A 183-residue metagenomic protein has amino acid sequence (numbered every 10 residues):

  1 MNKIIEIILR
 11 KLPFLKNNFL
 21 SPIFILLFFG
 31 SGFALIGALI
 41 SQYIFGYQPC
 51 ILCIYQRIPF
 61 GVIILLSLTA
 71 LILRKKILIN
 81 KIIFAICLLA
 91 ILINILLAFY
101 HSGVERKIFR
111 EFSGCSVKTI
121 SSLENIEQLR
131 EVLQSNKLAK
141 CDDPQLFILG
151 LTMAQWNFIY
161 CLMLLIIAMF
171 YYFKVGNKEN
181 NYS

Functional and structural regions predicted by a protein language model:
M1-N17: Short, Lys/Arg-rich, polar N-terminal cytosolic tail immediately upstream of the first transmembrane signal-anchor
N17-F29, K75-I95, I166: Interfacial segments of alpha-helical transmembrane regions
F29-Q48, S67-A70: Immediate flanking context of iron-sulfur cluster ligation sites
F33, G37-Q42, I93-I108, E127: C-terminal TM-helix exit segments that contain a strictly Trp-centered aromatic cap at the helix terminus
Y47-R57, I83, F112-S116: Non-cytosolic membrane-interface motifs at loop->transmembrane helix junctions
L68-K76, M169-G176: Structural signal for the C-terminal ends of transmembrane alpha-helices and the immediately following loop
R106-L151: Extracytosolic (periplasmic/ER-lumenal) interhelical loops and adjacent juxtamembrane/interface segments of multi-pass
S135-S183: A hydrophobic membrane-anchoring alpha-helix module
